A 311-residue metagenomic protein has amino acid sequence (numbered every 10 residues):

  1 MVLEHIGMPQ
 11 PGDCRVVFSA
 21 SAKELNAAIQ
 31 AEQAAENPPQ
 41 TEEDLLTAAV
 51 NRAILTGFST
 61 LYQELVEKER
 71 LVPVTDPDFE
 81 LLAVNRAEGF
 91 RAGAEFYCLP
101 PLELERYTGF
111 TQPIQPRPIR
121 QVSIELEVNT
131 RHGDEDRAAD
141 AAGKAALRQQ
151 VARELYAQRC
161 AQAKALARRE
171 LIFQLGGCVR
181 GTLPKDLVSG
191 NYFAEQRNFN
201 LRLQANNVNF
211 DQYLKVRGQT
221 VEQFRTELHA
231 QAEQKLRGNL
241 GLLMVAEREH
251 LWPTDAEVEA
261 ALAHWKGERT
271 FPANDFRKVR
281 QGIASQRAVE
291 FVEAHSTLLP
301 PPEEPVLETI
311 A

Functional and structural regions predicted by a protein language model:
M1-A311: FKBP-type peptidyl-prolyl cis-trans isomerases
